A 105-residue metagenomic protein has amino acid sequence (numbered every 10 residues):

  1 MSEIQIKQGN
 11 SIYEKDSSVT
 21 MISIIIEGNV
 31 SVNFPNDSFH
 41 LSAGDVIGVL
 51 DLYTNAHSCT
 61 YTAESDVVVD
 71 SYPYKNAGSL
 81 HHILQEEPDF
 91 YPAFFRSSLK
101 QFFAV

Functional and structural regions predicted by a protein language model:
E3-D66, Y74: Cyclic nucleotide-binding regulatory domains
D70: Conserved active-site beta-strand element of glycosyltransferases/polysaccharide synthases
A77-V105: A small-molecule sensor/coupling module
